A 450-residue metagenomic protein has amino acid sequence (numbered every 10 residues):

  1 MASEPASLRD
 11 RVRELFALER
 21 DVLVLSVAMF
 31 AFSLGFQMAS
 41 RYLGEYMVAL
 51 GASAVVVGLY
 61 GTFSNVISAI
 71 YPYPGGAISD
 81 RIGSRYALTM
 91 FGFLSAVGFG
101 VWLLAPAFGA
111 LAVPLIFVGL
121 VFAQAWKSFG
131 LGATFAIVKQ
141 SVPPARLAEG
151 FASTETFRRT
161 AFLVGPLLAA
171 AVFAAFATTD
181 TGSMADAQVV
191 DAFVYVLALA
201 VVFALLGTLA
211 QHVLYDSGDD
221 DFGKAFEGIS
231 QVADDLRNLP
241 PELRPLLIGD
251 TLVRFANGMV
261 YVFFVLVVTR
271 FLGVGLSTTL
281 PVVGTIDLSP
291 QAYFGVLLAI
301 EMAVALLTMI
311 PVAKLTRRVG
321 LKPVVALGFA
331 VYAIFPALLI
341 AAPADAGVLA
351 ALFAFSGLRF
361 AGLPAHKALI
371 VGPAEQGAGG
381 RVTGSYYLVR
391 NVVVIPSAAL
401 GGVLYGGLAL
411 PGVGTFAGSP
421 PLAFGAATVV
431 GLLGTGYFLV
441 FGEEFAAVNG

Functional and structural regions predicted by a protein language model:
A2-S7, H212-D235, F445-G450: Flexible cytoplasmic inter-helical loops of multi-pass small-molecule transporters
S7-I67, E242-L297: Helix-loop boundary and gating motifs at the non-cytosolic
Y71-G83, F173, L307-G320, Y405: Helix-to-loop junctions at the C-terminal end of transmembrane segments in multipass secondary transporters
F93-A110, A330-A344: C-terminal ends and interior cores of transmembrane alpha-helices in multi-pass membrane transporters/permeases
A112-G130, G347-A361: Hydrophobic core of transmembrane alpha-helices in multi-pass small-molecule transporters, especially MFS/SLC-type
G119-T160: Cytoplasmic helix-loop-helix junction between adjacent transmembrane helices in 12-TM secondary transporters
A174-V201, Y405-G431: A membrane-interface helix-boundary motif in multi-pass transporters
V201-D221, G434-G442: C-terminal membrane-cytosol helix-exit motif in multi-pass small-molecule transporters
